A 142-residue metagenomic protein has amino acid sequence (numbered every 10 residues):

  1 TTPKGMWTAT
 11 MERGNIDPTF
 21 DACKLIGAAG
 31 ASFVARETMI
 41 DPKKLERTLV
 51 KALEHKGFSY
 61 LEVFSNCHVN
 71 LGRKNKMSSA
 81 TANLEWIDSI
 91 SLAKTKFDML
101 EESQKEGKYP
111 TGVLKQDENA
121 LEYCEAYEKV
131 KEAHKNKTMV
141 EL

Functional and structural regions predicted by a protein language model:
T1, G14, G57, P110-L114: Glycine-centered flexibility motif
T1-M6, P42, L49-E54, G72-E85 (+1 more regions): Short, surface-exposed, charged loop/turn segments at secondary-structure junctions
K4-K51: Conserved thiamine diphosphate
G27-T38, L53-K56, Y60-G72: Active-site rim beta-loop-alpha module in soluble metabolic enzymes
C67-L142: Flexible, low-complexity linker and terminal segments
